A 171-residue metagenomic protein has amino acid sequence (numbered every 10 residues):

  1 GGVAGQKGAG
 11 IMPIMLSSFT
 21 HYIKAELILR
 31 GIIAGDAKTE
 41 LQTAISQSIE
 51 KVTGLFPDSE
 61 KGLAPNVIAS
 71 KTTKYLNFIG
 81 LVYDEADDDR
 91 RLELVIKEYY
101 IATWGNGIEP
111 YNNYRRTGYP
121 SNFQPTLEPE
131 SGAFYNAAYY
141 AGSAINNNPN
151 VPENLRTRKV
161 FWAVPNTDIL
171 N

Functional and structural regions predicted by a protein language model:
G1-N171: Acidic/polar-rich alpha-helix caps and helix-coil junctions
